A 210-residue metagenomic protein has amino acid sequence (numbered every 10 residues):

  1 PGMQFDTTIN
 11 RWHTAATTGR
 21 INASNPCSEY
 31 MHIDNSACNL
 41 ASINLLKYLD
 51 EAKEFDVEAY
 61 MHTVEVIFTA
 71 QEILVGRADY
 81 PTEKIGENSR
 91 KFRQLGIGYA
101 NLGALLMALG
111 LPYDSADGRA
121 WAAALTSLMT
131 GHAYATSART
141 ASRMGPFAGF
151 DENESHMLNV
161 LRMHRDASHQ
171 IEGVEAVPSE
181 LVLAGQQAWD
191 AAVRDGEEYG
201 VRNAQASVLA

Functional and structural regions predicted by a protein language model:
P1-L109: Function-dense linear segments that define catalytic or interfacial modules in macromolecule-processing proteins
T63-G86, R90, Q94, P112-A210: Internal maturation/activation junctions in enzymes
